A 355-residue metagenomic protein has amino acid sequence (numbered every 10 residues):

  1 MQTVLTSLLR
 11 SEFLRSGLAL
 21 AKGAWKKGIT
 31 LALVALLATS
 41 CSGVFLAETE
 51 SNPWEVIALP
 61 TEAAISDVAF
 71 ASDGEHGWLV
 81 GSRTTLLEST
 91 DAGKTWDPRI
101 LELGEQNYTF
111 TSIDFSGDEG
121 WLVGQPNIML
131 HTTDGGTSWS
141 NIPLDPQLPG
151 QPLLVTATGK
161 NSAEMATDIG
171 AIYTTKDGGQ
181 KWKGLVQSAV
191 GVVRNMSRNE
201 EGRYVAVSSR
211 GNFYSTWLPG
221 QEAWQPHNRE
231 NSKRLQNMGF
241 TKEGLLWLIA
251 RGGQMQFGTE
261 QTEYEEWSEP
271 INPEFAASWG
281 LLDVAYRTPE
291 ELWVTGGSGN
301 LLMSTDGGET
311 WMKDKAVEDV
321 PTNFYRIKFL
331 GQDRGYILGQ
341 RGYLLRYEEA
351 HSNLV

Functional and structural regions predicted by a protein language model:
V4-I29: Bacterial N-terminal signal peptides that target proteins for export
G28-T39: Bacterial N-terminal signal peptides
T39-V355: Residue-level hotspots at or immediately adjacent to binding/recognition sites across diverse folds
